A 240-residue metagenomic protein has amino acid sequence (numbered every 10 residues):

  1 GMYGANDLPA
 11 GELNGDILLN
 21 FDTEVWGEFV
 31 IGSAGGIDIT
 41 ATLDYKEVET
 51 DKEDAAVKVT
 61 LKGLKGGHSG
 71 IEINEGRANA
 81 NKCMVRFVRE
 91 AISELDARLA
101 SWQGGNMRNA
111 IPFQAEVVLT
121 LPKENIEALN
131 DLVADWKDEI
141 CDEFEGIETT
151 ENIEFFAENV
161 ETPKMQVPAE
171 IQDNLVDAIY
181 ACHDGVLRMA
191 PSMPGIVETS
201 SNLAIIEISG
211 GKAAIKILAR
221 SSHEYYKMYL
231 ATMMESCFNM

Functional and structural regions predicted by a protein language model:
G1, V57-G63, H68-I71, E75-A91 (+2 more regions): Alpha-helical metal-binding/catalytic segments enriched in His/Glu/Asp
G1-K52, A100, A190, P194 (+1 more regions): Acidic/histidine-rich catalytic neighborhood of metal-dependent amide-processing enzymes
E12-I17, E53-A56, E94-D96, G211-K212: Short coil/turn connectors at secondary-structure junctions
G15-I17, I37-I39, A55-V57, V117 (+1 more regions): Generic beta-strand structural signal
D22, T42-K46, K62, T120-E124 (+1 more regions): Solvent-exposed residues in well-ordered beta-strands and their adjoining turns, especially edge/terminal strands
T23-V25, I37, G63-K65, E207 (+1 more regions): Glycine-rich beta-alpha junction loops
V48-A55, A110-P112: Flexible, low-complexity linker/loop segments at domain and module junctions
N81-M240: Metal-dependent amide/peptide-bond hydrolase catalytic core, centered on the "pita-bread" metallohydrolase fold
